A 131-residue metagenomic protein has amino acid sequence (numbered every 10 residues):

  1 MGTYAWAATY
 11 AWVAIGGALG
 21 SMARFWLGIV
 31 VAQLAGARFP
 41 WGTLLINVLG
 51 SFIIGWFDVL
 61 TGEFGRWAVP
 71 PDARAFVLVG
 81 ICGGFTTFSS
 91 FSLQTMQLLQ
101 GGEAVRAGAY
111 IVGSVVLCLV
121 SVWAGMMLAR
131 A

Functional and structural regions predicted by a protein language model:
M1-A131: Membrane-interface helix-loop junctions in multi-pass transporters/channels
